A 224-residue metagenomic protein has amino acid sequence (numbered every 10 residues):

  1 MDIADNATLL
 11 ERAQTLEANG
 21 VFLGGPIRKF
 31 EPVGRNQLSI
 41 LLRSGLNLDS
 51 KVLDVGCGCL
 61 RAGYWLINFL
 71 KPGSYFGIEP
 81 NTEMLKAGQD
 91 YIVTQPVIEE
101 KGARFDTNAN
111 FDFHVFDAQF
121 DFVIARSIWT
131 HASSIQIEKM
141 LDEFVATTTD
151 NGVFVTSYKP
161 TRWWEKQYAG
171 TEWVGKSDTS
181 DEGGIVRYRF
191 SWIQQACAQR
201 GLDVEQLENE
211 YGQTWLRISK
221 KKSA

Functional and structural regions predicted by a protein language model:
M1-S44, C59-V115, A132-K139, E143 (+1 more regions): Class I (Rossmann-like) S-adenosyl-L-methionine-dependent methyltransferase catalytic domain, capturing the SAM-binding
D49-G58: Conserved class I S-adenosyl-L-methionine
K51, N151-V153: Short glycine-centered segments of the SAM/dcSAM-binding site in methyltransferase folds
D54, E79, D121: Acidic active-site catalytic centers that drive phospho-/nucleotidyl reactions and related ester hydrolyses
F113-V123: A short acidic, Gly/Pro-enriched loop at the edge of an enzyme's catalytic core that lines a small-molecule cofactor
F122-I135: A short SAM/SAH-binding and catalytic strip from SAM-dependent methyltransferases
